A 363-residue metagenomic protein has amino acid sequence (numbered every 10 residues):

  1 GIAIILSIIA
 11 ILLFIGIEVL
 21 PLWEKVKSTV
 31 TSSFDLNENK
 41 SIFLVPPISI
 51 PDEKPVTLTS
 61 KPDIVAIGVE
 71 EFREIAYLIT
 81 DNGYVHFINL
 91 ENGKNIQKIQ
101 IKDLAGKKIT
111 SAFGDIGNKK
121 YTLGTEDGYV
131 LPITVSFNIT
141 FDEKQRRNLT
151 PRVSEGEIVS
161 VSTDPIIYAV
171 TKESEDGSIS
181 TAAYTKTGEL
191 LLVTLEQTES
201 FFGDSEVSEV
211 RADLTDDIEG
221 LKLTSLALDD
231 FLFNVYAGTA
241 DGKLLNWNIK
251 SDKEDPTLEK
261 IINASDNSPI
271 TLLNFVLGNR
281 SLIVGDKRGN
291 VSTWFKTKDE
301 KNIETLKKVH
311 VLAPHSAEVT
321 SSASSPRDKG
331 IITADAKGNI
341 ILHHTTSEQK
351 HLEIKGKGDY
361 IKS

Functional and structural regions predicted by a protein language model:
A3, A10, D35-S49, K54-N82: Beta-strand-rich domains and repeat architectures in extracellular enzymes and scaffolds, especially beta-propellers
T31, I96-K98, T140-D142, F201-G203 (+4 more regions): A structural motif specific to WD40 beta-propellers
L36-S41, T57-D63, I101-I109, T150-I166 (+4 more regions): WD40/WD-repeat beta-propeller blade N-cap
R73-E74, G117-K119, G177-I179, F231-F233 (+2 more regions): Short coil/turn segments that connect the beta-strands within blades of beta-propeller domains
A76-T80, T122-G124, T181-T185, V235-G238 (+2 more regions): Conserved beta-strand element within WD40/beta-propeller blades
G83, D127-V130, G188-L190, D241-L244 (+2 more regions): Short coil/turn segments within WD40 beta-propeller repeats
L90-G93, V135-S136, L195-T198, I249-D252 (+2 more regions): Short loop/turn segments that connect beta-strands within beta-propeller blades
